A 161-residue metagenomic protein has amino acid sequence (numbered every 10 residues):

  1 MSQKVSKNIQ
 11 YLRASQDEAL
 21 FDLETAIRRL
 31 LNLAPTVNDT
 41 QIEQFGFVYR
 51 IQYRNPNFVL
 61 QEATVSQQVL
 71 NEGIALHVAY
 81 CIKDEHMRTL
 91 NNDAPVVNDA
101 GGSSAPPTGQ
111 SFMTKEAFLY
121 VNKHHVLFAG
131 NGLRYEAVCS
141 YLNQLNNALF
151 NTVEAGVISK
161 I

Functional and structural regions predicted by a protein language model:
M1-N91, L133-I161: Terminal interaction module
Q68-Y135: Long, hydrophobic/aromatic-enriched structural stretches that serve as scaffold segments
